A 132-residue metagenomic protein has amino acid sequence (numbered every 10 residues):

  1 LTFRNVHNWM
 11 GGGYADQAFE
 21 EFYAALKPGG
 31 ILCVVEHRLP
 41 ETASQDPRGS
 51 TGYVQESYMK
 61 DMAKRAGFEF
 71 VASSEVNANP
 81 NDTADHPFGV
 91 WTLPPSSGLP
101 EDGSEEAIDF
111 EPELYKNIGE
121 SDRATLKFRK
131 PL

Functional and structural regions predicted by a protein language model:
L1, Y23, D46, N79-S96: Flexible, surface-exposed loop/gating regions in the mature catalytic domains of secreted/periplasmic hydrolases
L1-D16: A short SAM/SAH-binding and catalytic strip from SAM-dependent methyltransferases
N5, H37-E41, V76-A78: Short "lid" loop at the C-terminus of a central beta-strand within the Rossmann-like core of SAM-dependent
A15, A66, D122-A124: Envelope-exposed proteins and targeting segments
A15-P28: A short glycine-rich, Lys/Arg-flanked "PGG" loop and its adjoining helix->strand segment in the class I
G29-R38: Conserved beta-strand signature within the Rossmann-like core of class I S-adenosyl-L-methionine
G52-S73: Short alpha-helix
A84-L132: Core SAM-dependent methyltransferase catalytic element
